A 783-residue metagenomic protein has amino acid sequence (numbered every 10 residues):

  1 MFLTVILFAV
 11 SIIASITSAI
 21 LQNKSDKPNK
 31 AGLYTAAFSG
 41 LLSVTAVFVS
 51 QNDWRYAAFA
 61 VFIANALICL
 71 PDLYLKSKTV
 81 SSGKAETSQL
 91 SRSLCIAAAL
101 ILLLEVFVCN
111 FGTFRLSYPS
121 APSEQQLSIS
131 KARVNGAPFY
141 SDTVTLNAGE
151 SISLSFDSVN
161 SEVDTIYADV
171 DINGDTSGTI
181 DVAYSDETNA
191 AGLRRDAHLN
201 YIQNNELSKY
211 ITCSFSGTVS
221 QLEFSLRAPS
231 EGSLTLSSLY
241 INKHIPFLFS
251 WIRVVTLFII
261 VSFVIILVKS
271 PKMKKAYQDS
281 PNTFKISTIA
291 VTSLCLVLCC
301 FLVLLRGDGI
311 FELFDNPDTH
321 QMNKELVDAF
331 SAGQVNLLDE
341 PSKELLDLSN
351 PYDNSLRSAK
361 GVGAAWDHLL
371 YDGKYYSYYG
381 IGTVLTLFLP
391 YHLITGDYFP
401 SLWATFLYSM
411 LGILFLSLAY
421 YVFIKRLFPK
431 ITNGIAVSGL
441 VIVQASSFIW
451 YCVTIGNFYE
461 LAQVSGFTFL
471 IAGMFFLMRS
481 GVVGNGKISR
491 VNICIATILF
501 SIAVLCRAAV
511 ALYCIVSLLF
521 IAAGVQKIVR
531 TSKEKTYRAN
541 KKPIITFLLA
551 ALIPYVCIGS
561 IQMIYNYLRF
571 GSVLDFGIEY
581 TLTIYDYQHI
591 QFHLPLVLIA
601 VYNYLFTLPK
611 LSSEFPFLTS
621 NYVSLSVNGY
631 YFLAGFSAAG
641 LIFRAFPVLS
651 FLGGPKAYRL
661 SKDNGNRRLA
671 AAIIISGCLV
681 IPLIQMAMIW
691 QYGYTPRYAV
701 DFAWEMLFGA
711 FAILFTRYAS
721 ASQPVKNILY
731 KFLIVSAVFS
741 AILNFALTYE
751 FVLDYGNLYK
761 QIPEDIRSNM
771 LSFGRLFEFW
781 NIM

Functional and structural regions predicted by a protein language model:
M1-L7, S11-Y34, V61-F111, I252-Q321 (+3 more regions): Start-transfer (signal-anchor) and selected internal transmembrane alpha helices of multi-pass inner/ER membrane
I12-I20, L618-R668: Hydrophobic, aromatic-rich transmembrane alpha-helices and their immediate juxtamembrane boundary segments
I16, V464-N485, I498-F500, C514-S517 (+1 more regions): Specific aromatic-rich, kink-prone transmembrane helix
A332-Y379, Q444-T454, Y585-Y587, Q591 (+1 more regions): Interfacial juxtamembrane loops and adjacent helix segments that form the catalytic/substrate-binding surfaces
G363-L407, K425-K430, C452, G456 (+1 more regions): Juxtamembrane segments of multi-pass membrane glycosylation machinery that transfer sugars from lipid-linked donors
P400-P429, A472-F476: Transmembrane-helix motifs of polytopic, lipid-linked glycan transferases
I471, N492-R507, C514, L549 (+1 more regions): Membrane-interface alpha helices of multi-pass inner-membrane proteins
Y513-V556: Perimembrane helix-loop-helix junctions
